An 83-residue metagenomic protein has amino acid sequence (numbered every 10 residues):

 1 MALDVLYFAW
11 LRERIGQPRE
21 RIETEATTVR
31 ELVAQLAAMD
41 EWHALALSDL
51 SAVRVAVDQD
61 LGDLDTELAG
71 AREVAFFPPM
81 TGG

Functional and structural regions predicted by a protein language model:
M1-G82: Ubiquitin-like/PB1-type beta-grasp interaction modules and other compact soluble beta-rich domains
